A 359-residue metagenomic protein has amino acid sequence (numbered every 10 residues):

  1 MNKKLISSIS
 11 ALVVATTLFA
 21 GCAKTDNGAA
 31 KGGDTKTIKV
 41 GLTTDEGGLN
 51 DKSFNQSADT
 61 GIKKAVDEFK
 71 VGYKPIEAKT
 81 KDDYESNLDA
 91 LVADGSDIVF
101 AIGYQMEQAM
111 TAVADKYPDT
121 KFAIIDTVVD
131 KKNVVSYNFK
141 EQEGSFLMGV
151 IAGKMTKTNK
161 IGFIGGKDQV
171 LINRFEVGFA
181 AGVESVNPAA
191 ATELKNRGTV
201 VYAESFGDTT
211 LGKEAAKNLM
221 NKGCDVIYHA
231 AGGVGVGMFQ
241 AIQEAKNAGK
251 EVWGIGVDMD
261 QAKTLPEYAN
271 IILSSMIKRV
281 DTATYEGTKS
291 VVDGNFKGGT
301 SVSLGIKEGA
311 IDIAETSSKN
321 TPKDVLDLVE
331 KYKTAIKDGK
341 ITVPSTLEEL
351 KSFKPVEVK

Functional and structural regions predicted by a protein language model:
M1-I9: Bacterial N-terminal signal peptides that target proteins for export
L12-V13: Repetitive helical segments and hydrophobic/amphipathic motifs
T17-G21: C-terminal motif of bacterial Sec signal peptides marking the signal peptidase cleavage site
A23-K359: A residue-level marker of the well-folded mature domains of exported/periplasmic proteins
